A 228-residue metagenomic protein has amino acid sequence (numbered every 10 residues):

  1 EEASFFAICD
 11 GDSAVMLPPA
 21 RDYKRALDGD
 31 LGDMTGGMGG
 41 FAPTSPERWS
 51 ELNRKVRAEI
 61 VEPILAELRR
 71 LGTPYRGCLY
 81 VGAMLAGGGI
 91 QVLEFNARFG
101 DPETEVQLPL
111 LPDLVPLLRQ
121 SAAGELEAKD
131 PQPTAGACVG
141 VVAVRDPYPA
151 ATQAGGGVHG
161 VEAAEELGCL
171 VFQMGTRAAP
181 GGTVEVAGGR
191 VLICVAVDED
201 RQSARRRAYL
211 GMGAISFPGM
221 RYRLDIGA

Functional and structural regions predicted by a protein language model:
E1-T104: Internal nucleotide-binding/catalytic subdomain
L27-G29, A128-D130, T176-V184: Short beta-strand/turn micro-motifs at beta-sheet edges
G36, V141, A204: Residue-level signal for inorganic ion chemistry
G40-P43, G140-V142, R190-D198: Short, well-ordered beta-strand elements within core beta-sheets of diverse protein domains
W49-N53, P149-T152, E199-R206: Short, conserved charged micro-motifs
K55-L79, N96-G168, A179: Active-site "cap" helix and flanking loop/linker of ATP-utilizing ligase/carboxylase catalytic domains
G87, Q132-A135, E165, V184-R190: A structural signal for short secondary-structure junctions
T176-G181, E185-A228: Generic C-terminus detector
